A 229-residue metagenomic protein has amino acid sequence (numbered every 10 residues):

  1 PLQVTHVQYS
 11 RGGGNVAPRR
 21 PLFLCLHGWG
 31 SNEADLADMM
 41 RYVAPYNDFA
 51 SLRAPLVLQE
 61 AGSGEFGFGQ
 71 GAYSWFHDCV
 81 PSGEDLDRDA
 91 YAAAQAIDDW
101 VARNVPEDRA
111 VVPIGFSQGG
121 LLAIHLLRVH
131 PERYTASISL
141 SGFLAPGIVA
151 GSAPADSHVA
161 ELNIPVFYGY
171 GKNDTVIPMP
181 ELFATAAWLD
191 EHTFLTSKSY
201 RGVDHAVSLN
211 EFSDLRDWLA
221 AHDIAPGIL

Functional and structural regions predicted by a protein language model:
L2-E107: Serine-hydrolase catalytic machinery in alpha/beta-hydrolase-like enzymes
H27-W29, I114-F116, G171: Conserved alpha/beta-hydrolase "nucleophile elbow" surrounding the catalytic nucleophile
P106-G115: Alpha/beta-hydrolase fold nucleophile elbow
G115-G119, A123: Gly/Ala-rich beta-loop-alpha elbow adjacent to hydrolase catalytic centers
E132-L144: A conserved short beta-strand
P146, K172-I177, H205-A206: Acidic catalytic loop of the alpha/beta-hydrolase fold
L162, Y168-Y170, D174: Short beta-strand/loop motif that positions the catalytic acidic residue of the alpha/beta-hydrolase fold
P180-L229: C-terminal catalytic histidine-bearing segment of alpha/beta-hydrolase fold enzymes
